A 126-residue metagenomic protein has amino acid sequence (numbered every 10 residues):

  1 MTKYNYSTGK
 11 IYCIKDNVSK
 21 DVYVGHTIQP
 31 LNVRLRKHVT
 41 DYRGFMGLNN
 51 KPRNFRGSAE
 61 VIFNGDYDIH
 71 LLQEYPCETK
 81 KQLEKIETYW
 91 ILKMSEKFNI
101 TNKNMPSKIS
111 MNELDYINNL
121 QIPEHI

Functional and structural regions predicted by a protein language model:
M1-I126: Structure-specific nucleic-acid interaction/processing domains
